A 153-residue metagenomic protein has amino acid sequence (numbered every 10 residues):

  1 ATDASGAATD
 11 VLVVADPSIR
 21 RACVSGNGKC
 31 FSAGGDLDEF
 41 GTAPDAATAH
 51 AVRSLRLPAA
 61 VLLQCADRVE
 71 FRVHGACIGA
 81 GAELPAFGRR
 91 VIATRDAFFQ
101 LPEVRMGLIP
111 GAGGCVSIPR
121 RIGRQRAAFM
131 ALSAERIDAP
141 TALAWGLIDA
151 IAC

Functional and structural regions predicted by a protein language model:
A1-N27: Conserved CoA-thioester-binding segment of acyl-CoA-metabolizing enzymes
V24, D36, L84-A86, A142: Hydrophobic/aromatic residues within transmembrane alpha-helices of multi-pass small-molecule transporters
S25-P58, C77, R105-G107: Glycine- (often His-adjacent) and acidic-residue-rich active-site loop that binds/positions the CoA thioester
P58-M106, P110, R136: Glycine-rich beta-to-alpha active-site loop
E83, M130-C153: Amphipathic alpha-helical segments at domain termini/boundaries
C115-Q125: Hydrophobic, secondary-structure "cap" segments at the distal end of domains
